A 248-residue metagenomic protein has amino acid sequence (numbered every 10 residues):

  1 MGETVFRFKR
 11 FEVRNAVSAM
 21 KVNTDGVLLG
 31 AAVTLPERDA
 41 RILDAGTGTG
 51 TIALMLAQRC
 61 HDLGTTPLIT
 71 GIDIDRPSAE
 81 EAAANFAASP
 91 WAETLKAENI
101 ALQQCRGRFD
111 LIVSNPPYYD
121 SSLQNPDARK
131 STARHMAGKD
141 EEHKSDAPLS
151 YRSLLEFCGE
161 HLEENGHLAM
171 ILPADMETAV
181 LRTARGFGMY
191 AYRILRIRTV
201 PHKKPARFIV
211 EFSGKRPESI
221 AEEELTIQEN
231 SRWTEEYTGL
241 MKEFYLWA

Functional and structural regions predicted by a protein language model:
S18, V22, D146-P205: Conserved Class I SAM-dependent methyltransferase catalytic core
L43-A53, F109-D127, L154, C158 (+1 more regions): Conserved proline-anchored active-site loop of SAM-dependent methyltransferases that bridges a beta-strand
T49-G64: Conserved SAM-binding loop of SAM-dependent methyltransferases across substrates and taxa, primarily the Class I
L68-D73: Conserved SAM-binding motif I beta-strand of class I
A82-A83: Conserved SAM-binding loop
P90-L102: Conserved SAM-binding strand-loop segment of SAM-dependent methyltransferases
G107, P116-S153: Mobile active-site "lid"/loop adjacent to the S-adenosyl-L-methionine
K204-A248: SAM/dcSAM-binding transferase cores
